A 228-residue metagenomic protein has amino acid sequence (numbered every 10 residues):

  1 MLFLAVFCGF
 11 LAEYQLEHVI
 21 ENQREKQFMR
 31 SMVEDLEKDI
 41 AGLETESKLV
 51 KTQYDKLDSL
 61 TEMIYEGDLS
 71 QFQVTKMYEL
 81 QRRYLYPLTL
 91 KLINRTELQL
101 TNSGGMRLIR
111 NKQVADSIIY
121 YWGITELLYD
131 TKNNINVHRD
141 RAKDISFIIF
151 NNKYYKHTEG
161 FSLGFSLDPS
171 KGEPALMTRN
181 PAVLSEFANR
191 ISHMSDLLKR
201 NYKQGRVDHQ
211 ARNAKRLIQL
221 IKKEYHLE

Functional and structural regions predicted by a protein language model:
M1-L11: Hydrophobic membrane-insertion alpha-helices, especially the h-region of bacterial N-terminal signal peptides
L11-E228: Long, hydrophobic alpha-helical segments that serve as membrane-spanning/inserting helices
